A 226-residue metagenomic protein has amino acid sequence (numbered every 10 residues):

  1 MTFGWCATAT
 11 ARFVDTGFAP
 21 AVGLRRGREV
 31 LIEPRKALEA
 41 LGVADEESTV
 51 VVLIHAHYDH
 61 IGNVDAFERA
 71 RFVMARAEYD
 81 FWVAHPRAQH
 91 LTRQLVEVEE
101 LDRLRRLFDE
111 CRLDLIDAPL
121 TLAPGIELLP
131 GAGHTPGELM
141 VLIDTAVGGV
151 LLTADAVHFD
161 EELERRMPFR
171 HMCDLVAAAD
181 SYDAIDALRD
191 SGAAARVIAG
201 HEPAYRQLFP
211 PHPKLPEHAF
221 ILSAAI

Functional and structural regions predicted by a protein language model:
M1-T16, V43-E46, A66, F108-D160: Catalytic core of the metallo-beta-lactamase
V14, I54, M74-A75, L152-D155 (+1 more regions): Active-site flanking residues adjacent to catalytic metal/cofactor-binding acidic residues
A19, H57, E78, A132 (+3 more regions): Catalytic metal-binding/acid-base residues of hydrolase active sites
R25-K36, M140, A146-I226: Cap/insert and terminal regions of metallo-dependent hydrolase folds
R26-E47, A77-P130, V176-A194: Metallo-beta-lactamase
S48-D59: Metallo-beta-lactamase
G62-E68, L208-H212: Metal-dependent catalytic neighborhoods of phosphoester/phosphodiester hydrolases
V73-Y79, S223-A225: Acidic, His- and aromatic-enriched active-site or binding-groove loops in soluble protein domains that engage sugars
